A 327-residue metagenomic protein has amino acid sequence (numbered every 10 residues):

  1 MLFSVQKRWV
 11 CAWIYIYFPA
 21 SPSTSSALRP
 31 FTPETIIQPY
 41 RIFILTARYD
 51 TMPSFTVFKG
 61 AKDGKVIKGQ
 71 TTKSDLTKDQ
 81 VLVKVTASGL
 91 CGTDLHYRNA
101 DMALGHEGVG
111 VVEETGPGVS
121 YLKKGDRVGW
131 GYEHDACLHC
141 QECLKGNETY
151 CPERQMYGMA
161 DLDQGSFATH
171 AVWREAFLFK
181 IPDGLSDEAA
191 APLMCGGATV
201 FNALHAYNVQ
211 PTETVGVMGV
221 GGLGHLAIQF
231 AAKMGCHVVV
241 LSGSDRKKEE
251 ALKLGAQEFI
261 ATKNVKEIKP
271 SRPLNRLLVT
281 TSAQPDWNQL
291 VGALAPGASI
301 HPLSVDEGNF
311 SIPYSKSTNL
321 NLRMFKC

Functional and structural regions predicted by a protein language model:
K73-S88, R98-Q141, P182-L185: Glycine-rich beta-strand-centered segment in the early N-terminal region that forms part of a ligand/cofactor-binding
R127, T214, A298-S299: Short glycine-centered segments of the SAM/dcSAM-binding site in methyltransferase folds
A136-M218: NAD(P)H dinucleotide-binding glycine-rich loop of Rossmann-like/cofactor-binding domains, especially the beta1-alpha1
P211-V220, F230-Q289: Adenosine-nucleotide cofactor-binding segment
G224-H225: N-terminal Rossmann-fold NAD(P) dinucleotide-binding loop
A283-C327: Glycine-rich phosphate-binding loop and adjacent beta-alpha segment of Rossmann(oid) nucleotide-cofactor-binding
